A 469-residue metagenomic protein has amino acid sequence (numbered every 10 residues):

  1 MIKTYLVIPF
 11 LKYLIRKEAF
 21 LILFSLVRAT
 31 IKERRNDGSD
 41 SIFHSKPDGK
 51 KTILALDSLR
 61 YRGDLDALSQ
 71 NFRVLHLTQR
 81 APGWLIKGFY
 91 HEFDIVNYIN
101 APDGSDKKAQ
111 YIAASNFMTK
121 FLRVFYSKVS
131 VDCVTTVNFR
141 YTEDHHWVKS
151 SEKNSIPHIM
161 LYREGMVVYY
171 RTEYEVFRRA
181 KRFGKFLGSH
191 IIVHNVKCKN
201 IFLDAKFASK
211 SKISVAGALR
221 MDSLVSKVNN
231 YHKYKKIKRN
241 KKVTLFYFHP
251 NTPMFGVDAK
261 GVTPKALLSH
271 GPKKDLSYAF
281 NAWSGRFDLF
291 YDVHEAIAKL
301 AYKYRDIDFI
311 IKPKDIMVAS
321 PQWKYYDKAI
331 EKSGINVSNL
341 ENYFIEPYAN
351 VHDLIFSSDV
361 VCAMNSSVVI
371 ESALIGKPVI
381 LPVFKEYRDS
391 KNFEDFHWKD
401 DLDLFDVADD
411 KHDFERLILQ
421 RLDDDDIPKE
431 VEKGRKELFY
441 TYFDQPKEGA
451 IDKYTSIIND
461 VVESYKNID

Functional and structural regions predicted by a protein language model:
I2-Y90: N-terminal subdomain of nucleotide-sugar transferases
K12, D275-F280, K411-D469: C-terminal amphipathic helix plus adjacent low-complexity, charged tail appended to glycosyltransferase catalytic
L23-G38, K185-D288, R435: A nucleotide-sugar donor-handling region in carbohydrate enzymes
G38-I42, L54-D66, Q79-K227, V369: Active-site and donor-binding regions of nucleotide-sugar-utilizing enzymes
F121, A282-G285, L289-Y291, I316-I370 (+1 more regions): Donor nucleotide-activated moiety binding/catalytic core segment of transferases that use nucleotide-activated donors
A298-K314: A conserved nucleotide-sugar
D327-N336, L340, S367-F443: Catalytic binding pocket for nucleotide-activated donors in carbohydrate/polymer assembly enzymes
